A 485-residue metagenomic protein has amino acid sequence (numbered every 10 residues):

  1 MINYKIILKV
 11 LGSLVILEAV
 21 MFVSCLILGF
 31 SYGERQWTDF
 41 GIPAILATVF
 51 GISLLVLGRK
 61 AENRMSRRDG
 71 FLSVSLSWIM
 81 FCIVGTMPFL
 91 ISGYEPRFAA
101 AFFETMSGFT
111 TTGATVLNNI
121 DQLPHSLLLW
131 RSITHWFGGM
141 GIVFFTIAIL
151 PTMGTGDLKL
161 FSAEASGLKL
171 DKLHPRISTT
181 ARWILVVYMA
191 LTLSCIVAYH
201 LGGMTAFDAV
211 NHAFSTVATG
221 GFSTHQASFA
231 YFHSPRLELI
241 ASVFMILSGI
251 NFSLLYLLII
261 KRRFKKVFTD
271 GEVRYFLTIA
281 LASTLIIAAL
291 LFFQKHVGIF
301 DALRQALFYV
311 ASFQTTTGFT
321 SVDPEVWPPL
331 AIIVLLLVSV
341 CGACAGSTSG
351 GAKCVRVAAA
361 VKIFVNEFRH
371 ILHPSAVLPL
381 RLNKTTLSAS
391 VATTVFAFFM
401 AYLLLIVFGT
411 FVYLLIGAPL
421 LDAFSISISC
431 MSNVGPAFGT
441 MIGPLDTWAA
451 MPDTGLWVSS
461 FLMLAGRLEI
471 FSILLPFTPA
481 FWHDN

Functional and structural regions predicted by a protein language model:
M1-N485: Membrane-proximal intracellular helices of multi-pass ion channels
